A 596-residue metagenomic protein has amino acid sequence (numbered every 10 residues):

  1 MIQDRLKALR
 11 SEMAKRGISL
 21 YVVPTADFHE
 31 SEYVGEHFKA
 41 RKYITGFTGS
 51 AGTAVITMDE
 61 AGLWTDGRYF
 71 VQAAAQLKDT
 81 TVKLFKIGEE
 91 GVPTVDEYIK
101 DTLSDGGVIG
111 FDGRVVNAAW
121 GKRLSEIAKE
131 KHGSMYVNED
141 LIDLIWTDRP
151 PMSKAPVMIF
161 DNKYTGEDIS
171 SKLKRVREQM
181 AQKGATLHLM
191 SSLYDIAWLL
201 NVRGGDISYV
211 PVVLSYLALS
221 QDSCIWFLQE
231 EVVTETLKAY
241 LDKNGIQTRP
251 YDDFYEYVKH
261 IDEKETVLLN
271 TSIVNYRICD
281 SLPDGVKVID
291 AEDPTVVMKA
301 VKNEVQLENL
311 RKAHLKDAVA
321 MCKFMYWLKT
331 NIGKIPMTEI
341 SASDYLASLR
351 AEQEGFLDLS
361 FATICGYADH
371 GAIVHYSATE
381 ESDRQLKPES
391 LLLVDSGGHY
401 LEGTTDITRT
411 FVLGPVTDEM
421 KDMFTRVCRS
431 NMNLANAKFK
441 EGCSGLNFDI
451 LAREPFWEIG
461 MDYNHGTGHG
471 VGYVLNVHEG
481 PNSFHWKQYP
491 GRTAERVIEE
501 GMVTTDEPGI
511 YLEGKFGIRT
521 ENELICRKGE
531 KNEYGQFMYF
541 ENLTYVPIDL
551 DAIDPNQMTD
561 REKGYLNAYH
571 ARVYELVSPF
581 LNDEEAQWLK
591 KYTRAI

Functional and structural regions predicted by a protein language model:
M1-I596: Active-site neighborhoods and metal-handling regions in enzymes and metal-associated proteins
